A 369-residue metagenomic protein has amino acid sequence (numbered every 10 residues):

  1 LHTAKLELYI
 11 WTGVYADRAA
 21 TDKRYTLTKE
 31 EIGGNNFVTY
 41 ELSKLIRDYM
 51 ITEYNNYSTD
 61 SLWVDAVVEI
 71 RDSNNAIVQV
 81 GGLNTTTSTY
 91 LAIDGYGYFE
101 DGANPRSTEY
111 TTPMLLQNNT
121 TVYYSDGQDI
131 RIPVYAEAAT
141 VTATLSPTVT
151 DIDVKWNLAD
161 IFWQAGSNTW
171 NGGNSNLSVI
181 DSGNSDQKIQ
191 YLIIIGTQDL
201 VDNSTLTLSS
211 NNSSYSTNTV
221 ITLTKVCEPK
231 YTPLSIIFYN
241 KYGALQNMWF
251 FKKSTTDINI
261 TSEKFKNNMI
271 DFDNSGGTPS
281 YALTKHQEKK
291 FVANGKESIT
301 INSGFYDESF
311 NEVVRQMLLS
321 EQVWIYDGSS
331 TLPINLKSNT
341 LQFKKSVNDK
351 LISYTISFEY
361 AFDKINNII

Functional and structural regions predicted by a protein language model:
L1-C227: Preference for solvent-exposed, low-hydrophobicity sequence contexts
L158, D199, S213-I369: Extracellular/virion structural assembly segments
